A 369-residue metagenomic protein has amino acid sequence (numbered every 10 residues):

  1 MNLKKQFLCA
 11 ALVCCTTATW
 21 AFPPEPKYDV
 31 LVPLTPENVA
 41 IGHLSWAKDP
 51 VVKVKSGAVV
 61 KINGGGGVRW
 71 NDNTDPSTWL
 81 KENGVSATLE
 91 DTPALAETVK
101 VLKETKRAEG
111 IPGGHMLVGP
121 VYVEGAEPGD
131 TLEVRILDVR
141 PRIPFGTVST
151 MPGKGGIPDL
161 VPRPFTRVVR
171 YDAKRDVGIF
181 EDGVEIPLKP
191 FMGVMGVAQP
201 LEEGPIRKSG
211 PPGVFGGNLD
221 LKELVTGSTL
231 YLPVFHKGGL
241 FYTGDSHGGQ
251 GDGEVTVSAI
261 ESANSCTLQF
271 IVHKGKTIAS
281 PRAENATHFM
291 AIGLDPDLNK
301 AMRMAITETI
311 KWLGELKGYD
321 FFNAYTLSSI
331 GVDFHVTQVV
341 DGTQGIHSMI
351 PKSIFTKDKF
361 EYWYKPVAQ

Functional and structural regions predicted by a protein language model:
N2-W20: Gram-negative bacterial Sec-dependent N-terminal signal peptides
Y28-L80: Intrinsically disordered, low-complexity, positively charged segments
T35-S45, G110-L117, R207-F215: Short, structured beta-strand/loop micro-motifs enriched in basic residues and often containing a Trp
D49-K53, P76-S77, V118-E124, L219-K222: Short, surface-exposed secondary-structure edge patches
P50-V68, Y122-G125, D130-L137, G227-V234: Beta-strand cores of secreted/periplasmic/IMS beta-sandwich domains, seen most often in copper-related folds
N71-S86, G146-P152, S246: Short Gly/aromatic-enriched secondary-structure transition segments
T131-T277, T307, L316, F321-F322 (+3 more regions): Glycine-rich anion/phosphate-binding loop at the beta-strand->alpha-helix junction
K276-L327: A hydrophobic, small-residue-rich beta->alpha segment in the mid-to-C-terminal subdomain of diverse proteins
